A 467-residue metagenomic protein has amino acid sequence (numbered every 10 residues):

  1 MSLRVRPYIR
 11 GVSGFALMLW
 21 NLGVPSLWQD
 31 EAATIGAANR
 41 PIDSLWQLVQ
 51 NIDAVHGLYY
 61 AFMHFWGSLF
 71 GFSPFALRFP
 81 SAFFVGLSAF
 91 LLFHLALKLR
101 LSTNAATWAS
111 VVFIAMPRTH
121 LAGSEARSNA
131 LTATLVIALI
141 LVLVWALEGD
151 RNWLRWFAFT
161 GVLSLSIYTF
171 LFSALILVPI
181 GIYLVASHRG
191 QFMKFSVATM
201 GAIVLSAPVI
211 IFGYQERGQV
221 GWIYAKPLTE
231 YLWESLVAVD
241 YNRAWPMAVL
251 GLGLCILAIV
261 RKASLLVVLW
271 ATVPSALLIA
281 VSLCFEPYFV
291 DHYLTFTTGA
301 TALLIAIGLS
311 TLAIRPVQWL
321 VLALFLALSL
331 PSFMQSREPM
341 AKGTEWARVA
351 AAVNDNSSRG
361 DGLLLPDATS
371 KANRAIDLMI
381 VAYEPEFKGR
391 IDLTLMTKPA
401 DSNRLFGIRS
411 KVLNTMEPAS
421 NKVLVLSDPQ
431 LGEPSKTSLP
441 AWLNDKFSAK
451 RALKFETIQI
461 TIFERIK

Functional and structural regions predicted by a protein language model:
M1-L3: Short, Lys/Arg-rich, polar N-terminal cytosolic tail immediately upstream of the first transmembrane signal-anchor
R6-R465: Membrane-proximal helix-loop-helix interfaces that form the catalytic/acceptor-binding platform of multi-pass membrane
